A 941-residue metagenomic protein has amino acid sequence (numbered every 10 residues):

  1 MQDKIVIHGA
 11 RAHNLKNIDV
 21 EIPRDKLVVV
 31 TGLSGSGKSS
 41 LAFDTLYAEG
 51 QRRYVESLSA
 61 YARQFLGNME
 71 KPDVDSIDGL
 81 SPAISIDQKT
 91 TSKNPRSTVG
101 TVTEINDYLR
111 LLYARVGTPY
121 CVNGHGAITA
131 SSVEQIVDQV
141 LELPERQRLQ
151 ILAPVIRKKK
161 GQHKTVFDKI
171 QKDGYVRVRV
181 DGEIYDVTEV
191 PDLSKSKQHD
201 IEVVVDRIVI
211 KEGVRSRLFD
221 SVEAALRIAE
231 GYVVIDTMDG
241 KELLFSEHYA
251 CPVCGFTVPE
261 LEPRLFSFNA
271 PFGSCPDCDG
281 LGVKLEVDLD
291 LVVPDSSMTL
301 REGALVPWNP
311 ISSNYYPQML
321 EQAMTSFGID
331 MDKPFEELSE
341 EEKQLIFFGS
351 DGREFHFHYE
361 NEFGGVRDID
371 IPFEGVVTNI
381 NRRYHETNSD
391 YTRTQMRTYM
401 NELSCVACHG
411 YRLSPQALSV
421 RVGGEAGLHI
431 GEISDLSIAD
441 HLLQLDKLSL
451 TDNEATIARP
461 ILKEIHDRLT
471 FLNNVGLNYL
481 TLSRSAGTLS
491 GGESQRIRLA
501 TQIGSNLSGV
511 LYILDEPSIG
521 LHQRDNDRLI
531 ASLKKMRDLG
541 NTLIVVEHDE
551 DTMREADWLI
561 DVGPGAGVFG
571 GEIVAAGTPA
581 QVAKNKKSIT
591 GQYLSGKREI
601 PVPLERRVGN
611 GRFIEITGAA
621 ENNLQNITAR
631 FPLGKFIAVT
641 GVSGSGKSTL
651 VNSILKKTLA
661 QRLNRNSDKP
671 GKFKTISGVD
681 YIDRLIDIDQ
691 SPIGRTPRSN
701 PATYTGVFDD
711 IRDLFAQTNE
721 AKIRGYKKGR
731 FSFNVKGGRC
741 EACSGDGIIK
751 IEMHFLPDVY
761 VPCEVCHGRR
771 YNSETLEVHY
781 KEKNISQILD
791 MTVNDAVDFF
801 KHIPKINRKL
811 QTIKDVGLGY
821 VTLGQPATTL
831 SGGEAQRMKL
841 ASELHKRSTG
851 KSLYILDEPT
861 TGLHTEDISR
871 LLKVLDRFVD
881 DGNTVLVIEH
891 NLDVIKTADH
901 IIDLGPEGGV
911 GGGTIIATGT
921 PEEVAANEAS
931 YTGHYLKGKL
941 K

Functional and structural regions predicted by a protein language model:
M1-K941: Conserved phosphate-binding elements of NTP-dependent enzyme cores
